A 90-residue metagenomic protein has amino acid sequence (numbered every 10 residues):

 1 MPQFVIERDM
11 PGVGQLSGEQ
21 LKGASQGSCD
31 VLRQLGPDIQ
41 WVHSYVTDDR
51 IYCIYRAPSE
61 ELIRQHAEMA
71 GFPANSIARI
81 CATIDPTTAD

Functional and structural regions predicted by a protein language model:
M1-R33, D85-D90: Short S/T/G/P-rich N-terminal loop/turn motif that feeds into the first structured element of a domain
P2, P37, P73: Residue-level signal for beta-strand positions within conserved beta-sheet cores that form or flank
E7, V42, A78: Residues in well-ordered beta-strands of folded domains
S17, I51-Y52: A generic structural signal for short
C29-I51: Short, glycine- and small/hydrophobic-rich beta-strand elements in well-ordered beta-sheets
D48, T83-I84: Short secondary-structure capping/turn micro-motifs that flank functional sites
I54-R56: Short hydrophobic/aromatic beta-strand micro-patches that form the beta-sheet surface supporting nucleotide- or nucleic
P58-T83: An amphipathic, aromatic/His-enriched active-site/gating alpha helix that lines ligand/cofactor pockets
